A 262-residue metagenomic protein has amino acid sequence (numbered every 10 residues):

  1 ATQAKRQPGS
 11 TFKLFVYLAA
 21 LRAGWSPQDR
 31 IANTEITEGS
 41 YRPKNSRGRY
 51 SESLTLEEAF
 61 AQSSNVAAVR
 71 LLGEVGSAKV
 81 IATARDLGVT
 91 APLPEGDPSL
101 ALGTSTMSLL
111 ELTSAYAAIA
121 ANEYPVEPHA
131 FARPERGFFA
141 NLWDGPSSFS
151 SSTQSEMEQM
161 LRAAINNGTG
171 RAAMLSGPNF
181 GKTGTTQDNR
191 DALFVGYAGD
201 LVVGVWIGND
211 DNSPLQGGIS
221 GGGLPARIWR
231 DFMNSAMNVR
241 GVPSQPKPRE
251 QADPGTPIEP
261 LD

Functional and structural regions predicted by a protein language model:
A1-A4, F12, T106-G255: A penicillin-recognizing enzyme superfamily signal
A1-F15, P27-N33, S53-L54: Short active-site loop at a secondary-structure junction that contains or immediately precedes the catalytic residue(s)
K5, L18, R22-G24, T34 (+7 more regions): Structured segments of extracytoplasmic/periplasmic soluble domains in secreted or envelope-associated proteins
P8-L21, P27, N45, A67-A68 (+3 more regions): Extended, hydrophobic alpha-helical segments in both membrane/secreted and soluble proteins
W25-V80, A121, P125, G137-A163: Conserved catalytic neighborhood of penicillin-recognizing serine enzymes
R30-A32, R70-L71, T83, A91-L93 (+4 more regions): Structural recognition of the beta-strand scaffold that forms the well-ordered cores of secreted hydrolase catalytic
R42-R47, G76-Y116, E123, A130: Mid-domain, small-residue-enriched loop/turn segments at the edges of structured enzyme/sensor domains
T256-D262: Extended acidic low-complexity intrinsically disordered regions
